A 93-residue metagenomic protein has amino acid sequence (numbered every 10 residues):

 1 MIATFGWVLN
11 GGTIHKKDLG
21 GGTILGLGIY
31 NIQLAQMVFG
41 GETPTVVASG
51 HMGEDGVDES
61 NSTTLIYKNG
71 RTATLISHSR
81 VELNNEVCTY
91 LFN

Functional and structural regions predicted by a protein language model:
M1-S49, E54: Predominantly a Rossmann-like dinucleotide-binding segment in NAD(P)-dependent oxidoreductases
Q33-N93: Contiguous beta-strand/loop segments that form the cofactor/metal-binding neighborhood of enzyme cores
